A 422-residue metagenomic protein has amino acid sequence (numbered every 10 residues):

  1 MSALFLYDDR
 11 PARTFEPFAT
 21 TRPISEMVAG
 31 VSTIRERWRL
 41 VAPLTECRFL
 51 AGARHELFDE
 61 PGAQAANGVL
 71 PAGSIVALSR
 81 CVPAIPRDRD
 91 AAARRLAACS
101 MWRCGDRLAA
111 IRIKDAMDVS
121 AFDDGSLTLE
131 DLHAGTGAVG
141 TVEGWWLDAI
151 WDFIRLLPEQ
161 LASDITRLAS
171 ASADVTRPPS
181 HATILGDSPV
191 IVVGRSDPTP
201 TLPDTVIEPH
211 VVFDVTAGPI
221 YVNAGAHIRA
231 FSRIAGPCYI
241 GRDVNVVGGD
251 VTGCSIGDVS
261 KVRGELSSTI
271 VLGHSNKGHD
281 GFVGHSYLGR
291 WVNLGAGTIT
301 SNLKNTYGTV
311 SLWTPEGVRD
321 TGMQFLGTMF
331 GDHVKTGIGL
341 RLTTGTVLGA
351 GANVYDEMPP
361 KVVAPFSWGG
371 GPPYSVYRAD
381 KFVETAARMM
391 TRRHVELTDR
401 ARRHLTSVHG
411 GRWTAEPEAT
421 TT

Functional and structural regions predicted by a protein language model:
M1-V190, F366-T422: Terminal amphipathic alpha-helical/low-complexity segments used for targeting or macromolecular assembly
S2-Y7, A121-L132, P209-F213, H227-I228 (+3 more regions): Short, functional N-terminal and low-complexity linear motifs
P11-A12, E26, R242, V247-D250 (+1 more regions): Glycine-rich hexapeptide-repeat left-handed beta-helix
T14-F18, R22, H133, G137 (+5 more regions): General secondary-structure edge motif
F18-T21, G30-S32, I150-L156, D187 (+9 more regions): Surface-exposed loop/turn and secondary-structure junction residues enriched for glycine/proline
P43-E46, L161, I234, T300 (+1 more regions): Short amphipathic alpha-helical segments with coiled-coil-like heptad repeat character
D174-D187, I191-G289, K304-N305, M329 (+1 more regions): Extended beta-solenoid/beta-helix repeat architectures
